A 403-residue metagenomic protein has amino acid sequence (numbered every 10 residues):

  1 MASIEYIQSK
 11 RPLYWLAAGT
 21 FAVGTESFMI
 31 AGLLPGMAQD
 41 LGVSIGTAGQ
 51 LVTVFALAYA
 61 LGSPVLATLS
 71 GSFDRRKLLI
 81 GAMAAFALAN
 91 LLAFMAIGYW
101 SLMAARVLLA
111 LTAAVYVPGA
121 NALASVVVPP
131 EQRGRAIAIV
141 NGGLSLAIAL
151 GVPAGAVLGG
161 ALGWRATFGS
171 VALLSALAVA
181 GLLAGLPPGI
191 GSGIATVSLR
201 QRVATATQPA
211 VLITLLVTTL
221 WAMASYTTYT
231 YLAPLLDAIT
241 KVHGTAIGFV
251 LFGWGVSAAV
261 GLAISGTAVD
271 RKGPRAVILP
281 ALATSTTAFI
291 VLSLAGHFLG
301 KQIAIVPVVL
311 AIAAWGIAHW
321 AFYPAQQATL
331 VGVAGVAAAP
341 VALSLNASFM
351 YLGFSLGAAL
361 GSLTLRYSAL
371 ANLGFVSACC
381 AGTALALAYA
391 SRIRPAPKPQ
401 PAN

Functional and structural regions predicted by a protein language model:
A2-Y6, L186-L215: Juxtamembrane intracellular "pre-TM" segments in multi-pass secondary transporters
L61-W100: Conserved MFS/SLC helix-loop-helix module at the cytosolic interface between two early adjacent transmembrane helices
S63-D74, G261-P274, L365: Helix-to-loop junctions at the C-terminal end of transmembrane segments in multipass secondary transporters
A89, W100-L108, V306-A314: Paired small-residue
S101, P130-Q132, A138-L186: Helix-loop-helix hairpin linking two adjacent transmembrane segments in secondary transporters
A105-L144: Cytoplasmic helix-loop-helix junction between adjacent transmembrane helices in 12-TM secondary transporters
A276-P324: C-terminal transmembrane helical hairpin of 12-TM major facilitator-type secondary transporters
V333-S368: A late C-terminal transmembrane helix in Major Facilitator Superfamily
